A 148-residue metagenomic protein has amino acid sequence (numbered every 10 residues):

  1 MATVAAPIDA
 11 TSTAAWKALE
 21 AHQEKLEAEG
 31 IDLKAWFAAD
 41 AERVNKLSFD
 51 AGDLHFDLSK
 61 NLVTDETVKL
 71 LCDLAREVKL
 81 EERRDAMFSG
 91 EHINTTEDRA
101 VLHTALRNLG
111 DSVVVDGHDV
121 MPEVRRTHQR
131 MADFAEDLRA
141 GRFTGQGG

Functional and structural regions predicted by a protein language model:
T3-A5: Expand to "…catalyze enediolate/carbanion chemistry for C-C bond making/breaking, isomerization, decarboxylation
P7-G147: Extended, charge-enriched "interface" segments that sit outside catalytic cores
